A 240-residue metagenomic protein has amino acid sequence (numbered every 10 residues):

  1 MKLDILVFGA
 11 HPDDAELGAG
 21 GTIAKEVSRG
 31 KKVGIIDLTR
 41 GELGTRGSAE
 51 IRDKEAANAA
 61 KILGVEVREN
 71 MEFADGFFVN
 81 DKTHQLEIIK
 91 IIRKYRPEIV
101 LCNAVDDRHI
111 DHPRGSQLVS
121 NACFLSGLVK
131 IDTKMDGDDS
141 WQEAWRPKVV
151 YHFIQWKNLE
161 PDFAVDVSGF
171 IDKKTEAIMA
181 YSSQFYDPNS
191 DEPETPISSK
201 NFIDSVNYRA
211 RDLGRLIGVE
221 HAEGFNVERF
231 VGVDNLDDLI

Functional and structural regions predicted by a protein language model:
M1-Y95, N226, D237-D238: Active-site rim/loop-helix segments in enzyme catalytic domains that contact anionic ligands
K2-L6, K82-I240: Metal-dependent de-N-acetylase/amidase catalytic core
